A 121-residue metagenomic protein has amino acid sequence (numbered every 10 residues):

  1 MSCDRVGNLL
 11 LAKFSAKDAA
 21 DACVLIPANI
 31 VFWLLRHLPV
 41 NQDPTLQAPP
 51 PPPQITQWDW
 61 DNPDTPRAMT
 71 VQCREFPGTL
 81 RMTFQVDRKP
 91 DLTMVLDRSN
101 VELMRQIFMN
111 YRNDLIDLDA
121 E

Functional and structural regions predicted by a protein language model:
M1-E121: Positively charged, low-complexity terminal tracts and the immediately adjacent first secondary-structure elements
